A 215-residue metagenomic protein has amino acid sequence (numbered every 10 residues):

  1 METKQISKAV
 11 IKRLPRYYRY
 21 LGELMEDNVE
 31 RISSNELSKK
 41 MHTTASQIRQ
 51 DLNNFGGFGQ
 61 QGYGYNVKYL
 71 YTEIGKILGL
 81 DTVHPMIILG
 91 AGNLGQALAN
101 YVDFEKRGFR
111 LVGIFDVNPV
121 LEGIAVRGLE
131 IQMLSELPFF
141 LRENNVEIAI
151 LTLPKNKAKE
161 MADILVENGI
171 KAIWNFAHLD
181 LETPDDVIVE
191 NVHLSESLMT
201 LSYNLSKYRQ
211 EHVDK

Functional and structural regions predicted by a protein language model:
M1-E30: Extreme N-terminal segment that seeds HTH/winged-HTH DNA-binding domains in transcriptional regulators
G22-M25, G128-K215: Phosphate-bearing ligand-interacting subdomains that bind or position ATP/ADP/UDP/GDP/NAD(P) or nucleotide-linked
R31, N35, K40-V83: HTH-adjacent hinge/linker in prokaryotic transcriptional regulators
A91: Glycine-rich Rossmann-fold phosphate-binding loop(s) that bind the pyrophosphate of adenine dinucleotide cofactors
L94: Hydrophobic/small residue at the entry helix of a nucleotide-binding pocket
E105-R127: NAD(P)-binding Rossmann-fold cofactor-contacting core
